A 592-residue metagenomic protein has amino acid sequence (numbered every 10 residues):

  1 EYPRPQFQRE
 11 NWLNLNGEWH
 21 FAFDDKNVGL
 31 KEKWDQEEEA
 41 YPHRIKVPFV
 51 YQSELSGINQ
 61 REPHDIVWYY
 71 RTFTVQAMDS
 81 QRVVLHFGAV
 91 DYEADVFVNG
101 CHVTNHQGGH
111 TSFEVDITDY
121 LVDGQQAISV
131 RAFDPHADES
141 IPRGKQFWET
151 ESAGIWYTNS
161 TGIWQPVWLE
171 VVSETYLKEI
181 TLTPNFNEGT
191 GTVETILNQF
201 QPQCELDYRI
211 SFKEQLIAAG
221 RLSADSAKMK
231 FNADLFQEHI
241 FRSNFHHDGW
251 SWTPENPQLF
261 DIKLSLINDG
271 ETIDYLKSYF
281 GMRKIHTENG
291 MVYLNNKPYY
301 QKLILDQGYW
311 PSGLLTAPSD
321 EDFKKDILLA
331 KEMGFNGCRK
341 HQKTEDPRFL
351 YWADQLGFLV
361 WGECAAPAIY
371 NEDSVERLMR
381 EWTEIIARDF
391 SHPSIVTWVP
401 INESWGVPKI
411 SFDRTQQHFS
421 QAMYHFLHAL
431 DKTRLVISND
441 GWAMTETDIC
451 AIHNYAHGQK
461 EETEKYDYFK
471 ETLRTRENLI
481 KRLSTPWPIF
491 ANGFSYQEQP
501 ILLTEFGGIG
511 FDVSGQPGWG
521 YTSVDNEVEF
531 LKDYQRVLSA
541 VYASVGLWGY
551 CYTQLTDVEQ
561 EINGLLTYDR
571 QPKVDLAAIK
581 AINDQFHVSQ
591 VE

Functional and structural regions predicted by a protein language model:
E1-K340, W352, E381, V396-T397 (+5 more regions): Secreted/periplasmic carbohydrate-active enzymes, especially glycoside hydrolases
G337-R570, A578: Substrate-binding/catalytic cleft of secreted carbohydrate-active enzymes, primarily glycoside hydrolases
